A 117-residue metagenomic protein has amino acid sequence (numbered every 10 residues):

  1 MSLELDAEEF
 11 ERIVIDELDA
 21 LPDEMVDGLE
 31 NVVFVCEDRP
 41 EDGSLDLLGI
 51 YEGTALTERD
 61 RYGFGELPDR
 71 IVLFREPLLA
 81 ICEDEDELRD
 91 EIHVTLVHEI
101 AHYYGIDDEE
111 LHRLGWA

Functional and structural regions predicted by a protein language model:
M1-E91, Y103, E109-H112: Active-site rim/adjacent substrate-binding subdomains
E91-E99: Short alpha-helical catalytic segment bearing the HExxH-like zincin motif of zinc-dependent metalloproteases
R113-A117: Short hydrophobic/aromatic patches at helix-to-coil boundaries
